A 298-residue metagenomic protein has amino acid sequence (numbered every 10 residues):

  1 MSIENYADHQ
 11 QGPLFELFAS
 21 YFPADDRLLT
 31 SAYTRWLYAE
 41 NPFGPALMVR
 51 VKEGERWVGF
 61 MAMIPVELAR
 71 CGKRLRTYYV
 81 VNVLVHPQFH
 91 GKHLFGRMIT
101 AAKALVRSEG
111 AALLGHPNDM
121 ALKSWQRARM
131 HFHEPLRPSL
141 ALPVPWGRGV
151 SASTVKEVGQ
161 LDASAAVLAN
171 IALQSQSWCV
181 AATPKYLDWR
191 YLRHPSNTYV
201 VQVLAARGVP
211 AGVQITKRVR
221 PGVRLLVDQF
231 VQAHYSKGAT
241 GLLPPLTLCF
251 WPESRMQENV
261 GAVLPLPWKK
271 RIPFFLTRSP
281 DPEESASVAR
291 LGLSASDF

Functional and structural regions predicted by a protein language model:
E4-E53, R107-S108, L122-Q229: Amide-forming acyltransferase catalytic core, primarily the GNAT-like/NAT-type and related acyltransferase folds
T34-Y38, M63, F95, H116 (+3 more regions): Tryptophan-centric aromatic hotspots in well-structured domains and transmembrane helices
Y38, P65-C71, A101-A102: Catalytic micro-motifs at enzyme active sites that drive phosphoryl/nucleotidyl and oxygen chemistry
R50, R56-V66, Y79, L84 (+1 more regions): Conserved beta-strand in the GNAT
R74-P87, G222-A233: Conserved acetyl-CoA binding element of GNAT-fold acetyltransferases
Y78-V85, R97-R107, G115-K123, R127 (+1 more regions): Hydrophobic, well-ordered secondary-structure scaffolds
V85, H90-A104, H234-L243: Conserved acetyl-CoA-binding loop-helix of GNAT-fold acetyltransferases
A111-K156, I215-F298: Active-site/acyl-donor-binding loops of N-acyltransferases
